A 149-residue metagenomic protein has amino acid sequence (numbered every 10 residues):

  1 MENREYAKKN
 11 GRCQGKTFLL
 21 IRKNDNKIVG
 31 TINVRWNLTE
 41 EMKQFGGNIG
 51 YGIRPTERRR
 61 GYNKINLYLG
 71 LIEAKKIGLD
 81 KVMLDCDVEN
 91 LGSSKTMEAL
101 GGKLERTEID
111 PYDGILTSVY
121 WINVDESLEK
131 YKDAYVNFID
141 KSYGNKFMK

Functional and structural regions predicted by a protein language model:
M1-N48, P55, E73, D113-K149: GNAT-family acyltransferases
N26, G61, G78, N90: Conserved G/P- and acidic residue-centered "switch" motifs that form tight phosphate/ATP-binding loops in soluble
G46-G52, G102-R106: Glycine-centered small-residue hotspots that permit tight backbone geometry or close packing
G50-I53, R59-K76, K95-A99: Conserved acetyl-CoA-binding loop-helix of GNAT-fold acetyltransferases
A74-D85: Conserved GNAT acetyl-CoA-binding A-motif
L84-S94: Conserved beta-strand-loop-alpha-helix junction that forms the acyl-donor binding cleft
D85-C86, G101-V119: Conserved catalytic-core motifs of GNAT/GCN5-like acyltransferases
